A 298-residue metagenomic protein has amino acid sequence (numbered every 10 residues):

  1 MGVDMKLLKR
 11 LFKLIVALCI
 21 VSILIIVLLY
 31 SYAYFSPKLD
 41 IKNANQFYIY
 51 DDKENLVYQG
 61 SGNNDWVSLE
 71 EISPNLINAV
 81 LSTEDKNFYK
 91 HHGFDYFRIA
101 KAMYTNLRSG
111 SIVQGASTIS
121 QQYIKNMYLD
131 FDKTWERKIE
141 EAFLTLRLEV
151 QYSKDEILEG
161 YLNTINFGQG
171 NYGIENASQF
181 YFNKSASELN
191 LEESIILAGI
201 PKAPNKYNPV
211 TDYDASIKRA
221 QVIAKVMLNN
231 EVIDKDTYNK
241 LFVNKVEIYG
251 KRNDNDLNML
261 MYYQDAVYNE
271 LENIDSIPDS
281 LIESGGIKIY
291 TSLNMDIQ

Functional and structural regions predicted by a protein language model:
G2-Q298: Juxtamembrane regions of bacterial inner-membrane/periplasmic proteins, predominantly the peptidoglycan biogenesis
